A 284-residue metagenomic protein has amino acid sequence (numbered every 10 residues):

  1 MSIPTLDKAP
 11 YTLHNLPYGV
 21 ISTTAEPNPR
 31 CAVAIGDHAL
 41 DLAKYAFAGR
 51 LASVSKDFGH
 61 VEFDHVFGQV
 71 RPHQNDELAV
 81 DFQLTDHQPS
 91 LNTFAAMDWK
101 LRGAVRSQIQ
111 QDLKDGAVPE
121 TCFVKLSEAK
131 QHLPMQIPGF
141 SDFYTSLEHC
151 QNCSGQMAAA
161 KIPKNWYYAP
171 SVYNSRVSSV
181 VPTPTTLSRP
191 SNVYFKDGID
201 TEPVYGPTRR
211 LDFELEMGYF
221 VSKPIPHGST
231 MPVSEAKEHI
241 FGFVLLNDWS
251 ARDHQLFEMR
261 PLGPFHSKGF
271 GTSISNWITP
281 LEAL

Functional and structural regions predicted by a protein language model:
M1-T23, A34, K44-L284: Active-site microenvironments in enzyme catalytic cores
P27-L40: Short, surface-exposed terminal/edge motifs of secreted or surface/virion proteins that either
